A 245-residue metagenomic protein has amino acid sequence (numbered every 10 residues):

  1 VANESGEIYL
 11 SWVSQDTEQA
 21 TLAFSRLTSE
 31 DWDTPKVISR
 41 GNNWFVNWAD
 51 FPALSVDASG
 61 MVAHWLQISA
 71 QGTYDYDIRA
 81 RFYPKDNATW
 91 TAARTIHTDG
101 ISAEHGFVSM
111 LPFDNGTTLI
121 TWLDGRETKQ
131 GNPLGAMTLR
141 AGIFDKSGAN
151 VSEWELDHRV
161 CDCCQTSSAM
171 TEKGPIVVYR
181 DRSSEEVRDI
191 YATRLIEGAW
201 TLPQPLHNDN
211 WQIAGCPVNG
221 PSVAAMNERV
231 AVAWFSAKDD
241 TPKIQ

Functional and structural regions predicted by a protein language model:
V1-Q245: Extracellular, repeat-based ectodomains that mediate carbohydrate processing or recognition
